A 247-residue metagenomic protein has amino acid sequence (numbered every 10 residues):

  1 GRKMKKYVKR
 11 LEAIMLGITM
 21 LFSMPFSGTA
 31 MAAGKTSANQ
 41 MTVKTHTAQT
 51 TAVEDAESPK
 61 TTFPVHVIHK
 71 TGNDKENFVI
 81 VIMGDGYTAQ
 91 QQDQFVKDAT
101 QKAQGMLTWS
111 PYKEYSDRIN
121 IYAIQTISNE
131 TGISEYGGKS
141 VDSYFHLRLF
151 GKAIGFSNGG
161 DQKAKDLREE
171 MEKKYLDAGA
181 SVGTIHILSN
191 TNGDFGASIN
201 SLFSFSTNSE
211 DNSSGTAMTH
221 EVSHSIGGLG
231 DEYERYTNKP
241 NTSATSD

Functional and structural regions predicted by a protein language model:
M4-M15: Bacterial N-terminal signal peptides that target proteins for export
I14-F22: Gram-negative bacterial Sec-dependent N-terminal signal peptides
L21-A38: Sec-dependent signal peptide cleavage junction
M24-F26, A89, N192-S201: Short, surface-exposed beta-strand/loop "edge" segments at domain boundaries and coil↔beta transitions
S37-D177, T191, S209: Propeptide-to-catalytic entry region of secreted or membrane-anchored zinc metalloproteases
V79-G84, N120-A123, T184-L188, A217 (+1 more regions): Structural recognition of the beta-strand scaffold that forms the well-ordered cores of secreted hydrolase catalytic
G179-G193: Short, well-ordered secondary-structure micro-motifs within conserved domains or adaptor modules
N200-D247: The catalytic-center signature of Zn2+-dependent metalloproteases
